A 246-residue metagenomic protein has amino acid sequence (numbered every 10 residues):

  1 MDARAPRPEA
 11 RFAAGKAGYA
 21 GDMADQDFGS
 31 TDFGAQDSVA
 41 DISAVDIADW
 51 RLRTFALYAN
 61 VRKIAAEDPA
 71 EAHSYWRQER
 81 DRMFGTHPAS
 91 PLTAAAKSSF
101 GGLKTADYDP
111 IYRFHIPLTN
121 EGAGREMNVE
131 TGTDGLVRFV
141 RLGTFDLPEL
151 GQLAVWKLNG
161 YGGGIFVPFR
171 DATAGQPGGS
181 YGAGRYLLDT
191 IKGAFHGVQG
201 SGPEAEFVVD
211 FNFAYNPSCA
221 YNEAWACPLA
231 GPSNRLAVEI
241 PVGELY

Functional and structural regions predicted by a protein language model:
E9-R11, Y19: Short, positively charged and aromatic/hydrophobic N-terminal segments
G21-G162, F166-G175, Y186-I191, G202 (+3 more regions): A compositional/structural signature for long, glycine/proline-rich flexible linkers and loops on extracytoplasmic
P177-F213: Acidic, glycine-rich flexible loop segments
G178-G179, C219-E223: Short conserved micro-motifs at the rims of enzyme active sites and ligand-binding pockets
